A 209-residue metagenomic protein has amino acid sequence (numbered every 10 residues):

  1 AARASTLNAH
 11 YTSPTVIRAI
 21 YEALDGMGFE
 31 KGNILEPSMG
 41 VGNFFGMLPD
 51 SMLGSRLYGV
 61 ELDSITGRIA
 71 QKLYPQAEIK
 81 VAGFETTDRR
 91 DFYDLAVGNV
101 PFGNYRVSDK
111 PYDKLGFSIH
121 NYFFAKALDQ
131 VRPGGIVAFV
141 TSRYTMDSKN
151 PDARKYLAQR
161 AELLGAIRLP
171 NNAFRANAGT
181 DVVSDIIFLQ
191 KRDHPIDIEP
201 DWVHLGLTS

Functional and structural regions predicted by a protein language model:
A1-L73: Class I S-adenosyl-L-methionine
I20, V60-S64, G116-R175, V182-F188: Conserved Class I SAM-dependent methyltransferase catalytic core
K31, F92-Y93, L163, S184: Local beta-strand N-terminus motif with an aromatic residue
Q76-F84: Conserved SAM-binding strand-loop segment of SAM-dependent methyltransferases
T87-V97: A short acidic, Gly/Pro-enriched loop at the edge of an enzyme's catalytic core that lines a small-molecule cofactor
V97-R106: A short SAM/SAH-binding and catalytic strip from SAM-dependent methyltransferases
K110-L115: Short glycine-enriched, charge-decorated loop/helix-capping segments at active-site entrances that position
A176-S209: Flexible, glycine-/basic-rich loop-and-beta segments that form/coincide with the SAM-dependent methyltransferase
